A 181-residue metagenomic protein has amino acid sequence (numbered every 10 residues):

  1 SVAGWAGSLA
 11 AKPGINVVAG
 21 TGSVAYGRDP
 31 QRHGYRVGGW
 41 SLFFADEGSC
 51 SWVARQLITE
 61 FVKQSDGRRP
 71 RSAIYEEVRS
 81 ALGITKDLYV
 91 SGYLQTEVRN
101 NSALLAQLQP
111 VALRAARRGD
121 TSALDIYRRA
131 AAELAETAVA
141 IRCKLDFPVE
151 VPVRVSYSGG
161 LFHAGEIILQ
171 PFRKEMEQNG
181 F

Functional and structural regions predicted by a protein language model:
S1-I74: Phosphate-binding/catalytic loop of phosphoryl-transfer enzymes
A10-P13, T59-F181: ATP-binding/phosphotransfer module of carbohydrate and carboxylate kinases, centering on a glycine-rich
